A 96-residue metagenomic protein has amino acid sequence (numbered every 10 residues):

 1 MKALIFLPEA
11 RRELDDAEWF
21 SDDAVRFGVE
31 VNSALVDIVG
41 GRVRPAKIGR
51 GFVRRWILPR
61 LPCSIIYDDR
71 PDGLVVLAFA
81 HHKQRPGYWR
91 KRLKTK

Functional and structural regions predicted by a protein language model:
M1, V53, P62: Conserved catalytic core of two-component sensor histidine kinases, primarily the HATPase_c ATP-binding
M1-G28, K96: Arg/Lys-rich, positively charged N-terminal/basic patches that mediate binding to nucleic acids
A10, V31, Y67: GIY-YIG nuclease signature motif recognition
F27, V31-A34, R85, R92: Amphipathic alpha-helical interface surfaces
N32-P59: A short, surface-exposed loop/turn module that caps and links secondary-structure elements
S64, D68-K96: Enriched for short, Lys/Arg-rich terminal
